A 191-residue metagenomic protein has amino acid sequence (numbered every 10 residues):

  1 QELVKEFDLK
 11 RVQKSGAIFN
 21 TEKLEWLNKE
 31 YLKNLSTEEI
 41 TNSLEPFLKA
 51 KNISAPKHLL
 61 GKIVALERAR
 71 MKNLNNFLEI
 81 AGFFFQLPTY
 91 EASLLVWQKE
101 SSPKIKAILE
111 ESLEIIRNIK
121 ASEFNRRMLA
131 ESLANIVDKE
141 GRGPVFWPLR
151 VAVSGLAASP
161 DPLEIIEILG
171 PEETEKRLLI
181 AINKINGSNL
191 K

Functional and structural regions predicted by a protein language model:
Q1, T21-E25, E38, G61 (+3 more regions): Non-catalytic, well-ordered alpha-helical scaffold segments
Q1-N52: A conserved active-site cap/scaffold subdomain adjacent to cofactor or substrate pockets
K10, A50, A69-N73, A152-G155 (+1 more regions): A short structural micro-motif
K14-K23, L179-K191: Charged/polar, low-hydrophobicity segments characteristic of intrinsically disordered regions and flexible loops
W26-E30, A69-K72, F83, P148-V153: Short, hydrophobic/amphipathic alpha-helical patches that form generic packing surfaces within helical domains
K33-T37, N75, G155-P162: Short helix-capping/linker segments at secondary-structure and domain boundaries
T37-G141: Small-residue-rich helix-loop
E123-N189: Charged substrate- and nucleic-acid-binding regions of tRNA-handling and nucleotidyl-transfer enzymes, centered on
